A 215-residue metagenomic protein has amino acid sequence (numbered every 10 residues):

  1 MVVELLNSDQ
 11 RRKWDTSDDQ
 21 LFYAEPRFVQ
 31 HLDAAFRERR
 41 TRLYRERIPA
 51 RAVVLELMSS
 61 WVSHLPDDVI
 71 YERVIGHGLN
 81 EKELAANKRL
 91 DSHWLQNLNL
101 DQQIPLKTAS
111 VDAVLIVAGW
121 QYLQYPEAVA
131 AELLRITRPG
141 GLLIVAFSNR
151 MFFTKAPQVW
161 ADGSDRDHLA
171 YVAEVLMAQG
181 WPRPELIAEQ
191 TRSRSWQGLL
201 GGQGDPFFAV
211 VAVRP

Functional and structural regions predicted by a protein language model:
M1-P49: Class I SAM-dependent methyltransferase Rossmann-like catalytic core, especially the SAM/SAH-binding loop
R39, G163-A188: Short alpha-helix
R39-R42, E46-P105: Class I SAM-dependent methyltransferase SAM/SAH-binding core
D112-E127: A short SAM/SAH-binding and catalytic strip from SAM-dependent methyltransferases
E127-L142: A short glycine-rich, Lys/Arg-flanked "PGG" loop and its adjoining helix->strand segment in the class I
L142-E174: Conserved class I S-adenosyl-L-methionine
G180, R194-P215: Core SAM-dependent methyltransferase catalytic element
